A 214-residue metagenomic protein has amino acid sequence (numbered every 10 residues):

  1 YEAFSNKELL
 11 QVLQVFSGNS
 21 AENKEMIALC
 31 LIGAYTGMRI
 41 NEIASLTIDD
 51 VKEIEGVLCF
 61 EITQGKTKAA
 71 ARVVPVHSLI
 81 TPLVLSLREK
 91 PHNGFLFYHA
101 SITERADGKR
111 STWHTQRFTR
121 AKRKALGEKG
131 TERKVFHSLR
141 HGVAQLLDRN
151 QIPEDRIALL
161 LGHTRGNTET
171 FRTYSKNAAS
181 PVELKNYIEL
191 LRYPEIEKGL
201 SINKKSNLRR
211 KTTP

Functional and structural regions predicted by a protein language model:
Y1-I40, R140: Basic, Lys/Arg- and aromatic-enriched nucleic-acid-binding interface segment
A3, K66-K68, T103, L161-E197: Catalytic-site neighborhood detector that most strongly recognizes the C-terminal catalytic loop/helix of tyrosine
E8, T36, S45-L85: Conserved tyrosine-mediated DNA breakage-rejoining catalytic core shared by Y-recombinases
L9, H77-T131, T213-P214: Active-site/catalytic core of tyrosine-dependent DNA strand-transfer enzymes
F16-N23, T36, V74, K90-F95 (+2 more regions): Short, basic (Lys/Arg/His-rich) helix/loop patches that form interaction surfaces in the mid-to-C-terminal regions
I32-L46, N150-P153: A short, glycine-centered helix-capping/turn motif at helix boundaries that positions DNA-contacting or catalytic
V51-E55, I152-S175, E195-L208: Short, polar N-cap/turn motifs at the start of nucleic acid-interacting alpha helices
P91, T112-W113, E154, A179-P214: Acidic, low-complexity interaction regions
